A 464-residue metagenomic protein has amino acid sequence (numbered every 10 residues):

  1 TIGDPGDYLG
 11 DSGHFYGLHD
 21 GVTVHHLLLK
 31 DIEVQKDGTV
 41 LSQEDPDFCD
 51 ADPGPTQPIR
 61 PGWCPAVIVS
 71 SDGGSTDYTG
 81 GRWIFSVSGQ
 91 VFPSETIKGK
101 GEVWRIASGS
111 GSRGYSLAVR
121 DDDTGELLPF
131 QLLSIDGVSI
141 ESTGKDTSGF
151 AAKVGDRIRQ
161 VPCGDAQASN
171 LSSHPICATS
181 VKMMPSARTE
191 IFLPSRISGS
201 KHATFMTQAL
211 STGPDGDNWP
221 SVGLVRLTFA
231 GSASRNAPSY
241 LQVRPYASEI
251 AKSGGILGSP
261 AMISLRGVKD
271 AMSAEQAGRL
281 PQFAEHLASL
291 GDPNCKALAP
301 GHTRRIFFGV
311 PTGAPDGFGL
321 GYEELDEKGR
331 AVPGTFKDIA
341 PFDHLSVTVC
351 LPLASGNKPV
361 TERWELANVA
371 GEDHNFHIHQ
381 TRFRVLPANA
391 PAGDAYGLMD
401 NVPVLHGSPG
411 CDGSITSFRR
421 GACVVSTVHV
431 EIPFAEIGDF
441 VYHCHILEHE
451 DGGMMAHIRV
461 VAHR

Functional and structural regions predicted by a protein language model:
T1-L27, E33, V91-G125, S180-S211 (+8 more regions): Beta-strand cores of secreted/periplasmic/IMS beta-sandwich domains, seen most often in copper-related folds
P5-Y8, S12-H14, I32, G38 (+12 more regions): Short linear motifs in intrinsically disordered/low-complexity regions
D7, G13, G21-V22, D37-G38 (+8 more regions): Intrinsic-disorder/low-complexity loop/linker signature
L9-Q43, D47-D50, Y240-K296: Compositionally biased low-complexity segments at domain edges in trafficked proteins and select soluble regulators
E44-W104, G109, I140, G278-T361 (+1 more regions): N-terminal, post-signal-peptide metal-ligating segments of extracellular/periplasmic oxidoreductases, dominated by
F48-D270, P391: Histidine- and aromatic-rich segments of cupredoxin/plastocyanin-like copper-binding domains
L128-T179, P220-G258, A297-R464: Active-site pocket scaffolds in enzymes
